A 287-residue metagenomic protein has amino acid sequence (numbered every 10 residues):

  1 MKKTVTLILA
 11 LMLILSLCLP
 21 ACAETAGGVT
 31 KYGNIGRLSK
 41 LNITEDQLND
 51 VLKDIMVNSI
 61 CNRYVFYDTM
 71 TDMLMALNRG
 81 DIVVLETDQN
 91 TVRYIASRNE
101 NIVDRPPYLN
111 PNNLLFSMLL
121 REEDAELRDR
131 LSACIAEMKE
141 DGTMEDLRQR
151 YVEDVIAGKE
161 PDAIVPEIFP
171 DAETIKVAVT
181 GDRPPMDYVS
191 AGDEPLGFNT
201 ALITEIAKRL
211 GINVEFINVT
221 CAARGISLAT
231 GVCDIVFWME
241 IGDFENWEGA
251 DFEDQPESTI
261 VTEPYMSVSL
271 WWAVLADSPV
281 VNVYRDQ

Functional and structural regions predicted by a protein language model:
M1-I8: Positively charged n-region of N-terminal signal peptides that target proteins for export
L9-S16: Bacterial N-terminal signal peptides
T25-D88, R130, D146, F169-W247: Extracytoplasmic small-molecule ligand-binding "clamshell" domains of the periplasmic binding protein/Venus flytrap
N34-K40, P107-C134, S269-V283: A bilobed periplasmic-binding-protein/Venus flytrap-type ligand-binding module shared by bacterial periplasmic
S59, Y94-E122, V232, E245-V268: Ligand-binding "clamshell"
R130-V155: Periplasmic-binding protein-like
L147-V177: Disordered inhibitory propeptide/activation segment of secreted metzincin zinc metalloprotease zymogens, centered on
